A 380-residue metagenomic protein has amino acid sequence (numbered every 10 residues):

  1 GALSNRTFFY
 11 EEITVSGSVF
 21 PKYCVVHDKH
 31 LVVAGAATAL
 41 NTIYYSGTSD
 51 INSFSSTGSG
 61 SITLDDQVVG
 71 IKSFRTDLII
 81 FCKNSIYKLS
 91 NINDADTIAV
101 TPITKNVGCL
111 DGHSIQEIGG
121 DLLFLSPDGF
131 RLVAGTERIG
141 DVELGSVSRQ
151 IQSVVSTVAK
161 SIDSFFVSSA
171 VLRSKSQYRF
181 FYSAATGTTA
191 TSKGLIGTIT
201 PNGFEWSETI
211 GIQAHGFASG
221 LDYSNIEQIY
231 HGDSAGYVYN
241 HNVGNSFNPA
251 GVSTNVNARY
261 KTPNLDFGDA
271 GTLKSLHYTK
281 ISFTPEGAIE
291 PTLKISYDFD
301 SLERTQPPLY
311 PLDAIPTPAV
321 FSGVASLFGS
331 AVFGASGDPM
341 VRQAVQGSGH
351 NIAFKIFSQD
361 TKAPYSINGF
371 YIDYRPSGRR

Functional and structural regions predicted by a protein language model:
S4-V167, G203-Q213: Beta-propeller and closely related beta-pinwheel folds
N106-D121, P127-R380: Beta-sheet repeat architectures centered on beta-propellers
